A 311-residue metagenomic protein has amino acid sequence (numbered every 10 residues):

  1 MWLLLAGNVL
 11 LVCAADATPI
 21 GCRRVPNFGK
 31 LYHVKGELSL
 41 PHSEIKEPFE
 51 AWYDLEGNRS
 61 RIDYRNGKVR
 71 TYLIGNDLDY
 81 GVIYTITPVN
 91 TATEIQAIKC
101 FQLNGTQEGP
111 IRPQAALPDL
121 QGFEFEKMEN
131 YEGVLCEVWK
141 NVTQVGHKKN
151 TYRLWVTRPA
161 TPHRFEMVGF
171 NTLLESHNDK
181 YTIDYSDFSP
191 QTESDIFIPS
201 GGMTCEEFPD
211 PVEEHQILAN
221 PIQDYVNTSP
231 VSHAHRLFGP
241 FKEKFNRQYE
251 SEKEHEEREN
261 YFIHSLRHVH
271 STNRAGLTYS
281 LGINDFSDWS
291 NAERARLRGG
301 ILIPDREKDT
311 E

Functional and structural regions predicted by a protein language model:
M1-L3, T310-E311: A positional/structural detector of protein chain ends, strongest at the extreme C-terminus and weakly at the extreme
W2-R59, T91-K99, M128, G201-A219: N-terminal leader/targeting segments and the immediate start of mature chains
R24, G29, I83, Q96-L173 (+2 more regions): Extended beta-strand-rich segments in extracellular/periplasmic secretory proteins, especially within noncatalytic
K35-P41, R65-G67, K140-Q144, V168-G169: Generic short beta-strand segments
I45, Y72, H147-K148: Amphipathic hydrophobic-ligand
P48-P113, P162-T182: An acidic-aromatic
N66, T87-A92, A97, T143-T151 (+1 more regions): Long non-globular sequence segments
